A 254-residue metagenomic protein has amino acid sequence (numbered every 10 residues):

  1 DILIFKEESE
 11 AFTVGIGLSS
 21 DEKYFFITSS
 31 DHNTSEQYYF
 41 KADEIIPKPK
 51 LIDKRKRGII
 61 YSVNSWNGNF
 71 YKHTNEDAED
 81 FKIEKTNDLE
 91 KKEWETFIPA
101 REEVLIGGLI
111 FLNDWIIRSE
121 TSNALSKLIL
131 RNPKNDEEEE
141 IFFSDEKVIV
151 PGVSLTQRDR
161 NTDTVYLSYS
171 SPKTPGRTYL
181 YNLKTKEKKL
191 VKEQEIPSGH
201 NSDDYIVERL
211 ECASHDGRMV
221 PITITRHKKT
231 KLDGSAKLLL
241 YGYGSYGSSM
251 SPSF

Functional and structural regions predicted by a protein language model:
D1, N33-Y39, A78-K85, A124-L130 (+1 more regions): Structural motif
D1-T13, A42-I60, N87-I106, I110 (+2 more regions): Multi-bladed beta-propeller domains
L3, G17-I46: Gly/Pro-rich turn-and-neighbor structural signature
S9-T28, R55-H73, R101-W115, S119 (+2 more regions): Conserved beta-propeller blade repeats
E22, L51, V150-F254: Serine-hydrolase catalytic core recognition
S29-D31, T74-E76, E120-S122, N132 (+2 more regions): Non-cytosolic beta-sheet module surface loops
S35-Q37, P47, F81, K92 (+5 more regions): Repetitive beta-architecture junctions, highlighting loop-to-beta-strand starts across blade-like repeats
I60-N87, K91-T121, L125, I129-R131 (+1 more regions): Non-catalytic accessory/interaction domains
